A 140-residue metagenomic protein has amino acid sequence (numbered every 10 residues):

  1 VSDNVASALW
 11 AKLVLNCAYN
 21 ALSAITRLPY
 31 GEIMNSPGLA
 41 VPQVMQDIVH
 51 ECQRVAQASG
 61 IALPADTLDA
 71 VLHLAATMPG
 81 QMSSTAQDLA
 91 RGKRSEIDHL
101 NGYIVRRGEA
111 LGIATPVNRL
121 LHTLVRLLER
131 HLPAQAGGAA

Functional and structural regions predicted by a protein language model:
V1-D3: Short loop/edge segments at beta-strand edges and connector loops that shape dinucleotide/nucleotide cofactor-binding
A6-G31, A40-Q53, P79-G80: Active-site-proximal catalytic alpha-helix in oxidoreductases
P42-A140: NAD(P)-dependent Rossmann-like dehydrogenase/reductase catalytic/cofactor-binding core
